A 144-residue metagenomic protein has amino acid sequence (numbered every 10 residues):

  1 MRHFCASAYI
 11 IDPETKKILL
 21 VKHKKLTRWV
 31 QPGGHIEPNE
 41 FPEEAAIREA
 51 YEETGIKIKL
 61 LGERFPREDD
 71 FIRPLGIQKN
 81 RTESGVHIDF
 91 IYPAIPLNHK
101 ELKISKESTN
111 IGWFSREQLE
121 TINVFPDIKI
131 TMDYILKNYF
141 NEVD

Functional and structural regions predicted by a protein language model:
M1-C5, K24, Q31, E83-D89: Short connector loops at helix/strand junctions that flank enzyme active sites, especially segments positioning acidic
M1-K17: Conserved N-terminal beta-strand and adjoining loop/helix that marks the start of the Nudix/MutT-like hydrolase domain
K16-K59, F65: Conserved Nudix-box catalytic region and its N-terminal flanking loop in Nudix hydrolases and closely related
G55-K100: Active-site segment of metal-dependent pyrophosphate-handling enzymes, primarily the Nudix hydrolase catalytic core
I91-P93, L102-M132: NUDIX/MutT-family hydrolases
D133-D144: Compositionally biased, intrinsically disordered linkers/stalks adjacent to structured regions
